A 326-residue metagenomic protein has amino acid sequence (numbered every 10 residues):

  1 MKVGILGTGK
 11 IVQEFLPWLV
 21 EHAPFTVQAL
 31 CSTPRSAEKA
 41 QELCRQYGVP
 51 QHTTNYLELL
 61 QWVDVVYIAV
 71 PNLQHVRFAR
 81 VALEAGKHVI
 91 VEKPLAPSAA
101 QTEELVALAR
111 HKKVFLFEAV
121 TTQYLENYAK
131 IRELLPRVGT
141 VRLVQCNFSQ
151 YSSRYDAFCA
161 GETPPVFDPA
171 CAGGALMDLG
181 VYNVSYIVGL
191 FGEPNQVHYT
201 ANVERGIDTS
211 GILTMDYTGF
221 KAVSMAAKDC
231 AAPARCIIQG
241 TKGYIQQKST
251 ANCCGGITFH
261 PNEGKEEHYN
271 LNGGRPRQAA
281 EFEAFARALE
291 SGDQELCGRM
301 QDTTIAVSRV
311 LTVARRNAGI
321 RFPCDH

Functional and structural regions predicted by a protein language model:
M1-Y47: N-terminal Rossmann-like dinucleotide-binding module
S36, Y47-V106: Beta-loop-alpha module in the N-terminal Rossmann-like domain of NAD(P)-dependent dehydrogenases, especially those
V65-Y67, A284-H326: C-terminal helix-rich "cap/oligomerization" subdomain common to oxidoreductases
V91, L116-E118, Q247: Hydrophobic residues in well-ordered beta-strands that form the structural core
E104-T122, R142-L143: Rossmann-fold dehydrogenase core element
L125-E193: Predominantly a Rossmann-like dinucleotide-binding segment in NAD(P)-dependent oxidoreductases
N183-G256, F282-G292: Contiguous beta-strand/loop segments that form the cofactor/metal-binding neighborhood of enzyme cores
L271-E283, R299: Active-site loop of classical SDR/Rossmann-like NAD(P)-dependent oxidoreductases, centered on the catalytic Tyr-X3-Lys
